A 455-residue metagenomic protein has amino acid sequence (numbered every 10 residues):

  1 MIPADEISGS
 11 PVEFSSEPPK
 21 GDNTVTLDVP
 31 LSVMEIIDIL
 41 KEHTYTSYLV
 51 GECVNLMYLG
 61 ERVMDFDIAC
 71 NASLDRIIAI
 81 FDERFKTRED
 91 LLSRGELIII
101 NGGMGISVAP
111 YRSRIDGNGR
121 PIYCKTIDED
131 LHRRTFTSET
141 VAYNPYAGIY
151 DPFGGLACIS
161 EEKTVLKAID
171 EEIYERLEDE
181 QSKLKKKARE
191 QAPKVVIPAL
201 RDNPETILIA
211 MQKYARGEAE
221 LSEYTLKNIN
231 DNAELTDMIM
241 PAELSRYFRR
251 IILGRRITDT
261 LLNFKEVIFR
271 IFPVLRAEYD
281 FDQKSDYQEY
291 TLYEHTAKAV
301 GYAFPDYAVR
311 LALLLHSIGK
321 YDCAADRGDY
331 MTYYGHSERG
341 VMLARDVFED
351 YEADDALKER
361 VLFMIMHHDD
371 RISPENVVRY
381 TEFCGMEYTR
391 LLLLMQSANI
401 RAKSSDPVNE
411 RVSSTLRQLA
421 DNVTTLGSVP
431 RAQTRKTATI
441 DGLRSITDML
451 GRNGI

Functional and structural regions predicted by a protein language model:
M1-I455: Catalytic cores of the polymerase beta-like nucleotidyltransferase superfamily and closely associated nucleotide
